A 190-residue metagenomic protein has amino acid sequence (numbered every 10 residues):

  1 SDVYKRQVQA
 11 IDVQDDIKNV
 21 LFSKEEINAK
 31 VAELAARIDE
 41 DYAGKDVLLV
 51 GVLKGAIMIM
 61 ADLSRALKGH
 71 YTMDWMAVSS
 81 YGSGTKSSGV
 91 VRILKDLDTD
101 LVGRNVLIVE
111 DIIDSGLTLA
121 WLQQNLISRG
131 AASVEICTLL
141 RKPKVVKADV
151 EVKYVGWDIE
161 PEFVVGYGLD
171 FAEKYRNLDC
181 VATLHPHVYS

Functional and structural regions predicted by a protein language model:
S1-Y4: Short, small-residue-biased leader/transition segments that mark boundaries at the very start of proteins
V8-D12, D16, S128-S190: PRPP-dependent phosphoribosyltransferase catalytic core
S23-I38: Loop-to-helix element that buttresses phosphate recognition and phosphoryl-transfer chemistry
I27, L49, Y167: Residue-level signature of catalytic and energy-coupling elements of molecular machines, predominantly ATP/GTP-dependent
V31, K68-V106, S115-W121, V146-A148 (+1 more regions): Short, glycine/charge-rich flexible loops or terminal/linker lids adjacent to PRPP-binding catalytic cores
R37-S83: Conserved PRPP/pyrophosphate-binding segment of the phosphoribosyltransferase/PRPP-pathway fold
L48, D74, L107, E135-C137 (+1 more regions): A structural signal for isolated positions on well-ordered beta-strands in alpha/beta enzyme cores
